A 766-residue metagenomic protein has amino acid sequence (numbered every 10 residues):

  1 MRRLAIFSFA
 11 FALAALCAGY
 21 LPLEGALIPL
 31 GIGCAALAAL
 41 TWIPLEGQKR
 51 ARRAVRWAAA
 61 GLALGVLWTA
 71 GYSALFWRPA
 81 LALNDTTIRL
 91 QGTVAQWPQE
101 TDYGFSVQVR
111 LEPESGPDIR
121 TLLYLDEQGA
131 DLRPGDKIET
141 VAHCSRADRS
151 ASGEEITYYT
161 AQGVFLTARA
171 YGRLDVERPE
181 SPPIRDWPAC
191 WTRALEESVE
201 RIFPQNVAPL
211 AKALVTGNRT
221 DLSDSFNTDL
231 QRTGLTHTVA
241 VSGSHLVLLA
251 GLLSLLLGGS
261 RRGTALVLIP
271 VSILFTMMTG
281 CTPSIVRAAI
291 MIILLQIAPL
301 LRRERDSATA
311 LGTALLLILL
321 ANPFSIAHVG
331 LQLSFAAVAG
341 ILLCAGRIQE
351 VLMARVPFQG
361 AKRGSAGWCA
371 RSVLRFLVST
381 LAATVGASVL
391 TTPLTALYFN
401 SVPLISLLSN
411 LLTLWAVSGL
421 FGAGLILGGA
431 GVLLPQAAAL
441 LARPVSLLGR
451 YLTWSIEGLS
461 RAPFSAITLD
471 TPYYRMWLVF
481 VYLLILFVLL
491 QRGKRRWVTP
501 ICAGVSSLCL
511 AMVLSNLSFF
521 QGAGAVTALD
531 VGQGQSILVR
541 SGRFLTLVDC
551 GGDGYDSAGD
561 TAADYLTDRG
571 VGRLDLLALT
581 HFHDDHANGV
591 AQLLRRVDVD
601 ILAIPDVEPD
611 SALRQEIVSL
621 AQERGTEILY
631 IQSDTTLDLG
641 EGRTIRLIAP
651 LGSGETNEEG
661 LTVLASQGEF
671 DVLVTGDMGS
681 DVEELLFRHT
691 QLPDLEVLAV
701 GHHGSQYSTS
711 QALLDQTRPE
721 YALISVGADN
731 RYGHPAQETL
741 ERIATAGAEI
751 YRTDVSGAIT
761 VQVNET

Functional and structural regions predicted by a protein language model:
M1-I43, L331, F335, A439-L490: Membrane-embedded alpha-helical segments of integral membrane proteins
M1-L81, W191, R287: N-terminal leader/targeting segments
R2, A14, W57, A168 (+8 more regions): Hydrophobic alpha-helical transmembrane segments in multi-pass membrane proteins
L4, A161-A289, Q296-I297, L576 (+5 more regions): Aromatic-rich juxtamembrane segments at the membrane interface
L62-H237, D560-D564, R573, V607-P609 (+4 more regions): Membrane-interface helix/helix-cap signal primarily in integral membrane proteins
R219, L319-A327, E457-L576, Q622-V697 (+1 more regions): Core dinuclear metal-dependent hydrolase active-site scaffold
L574-D585, V607, L698-H702: Metallo-beta-lactamase
I601-A603, E683-G757: Cap/insert and terminal regions of metallo-dependent hydrolase folds
